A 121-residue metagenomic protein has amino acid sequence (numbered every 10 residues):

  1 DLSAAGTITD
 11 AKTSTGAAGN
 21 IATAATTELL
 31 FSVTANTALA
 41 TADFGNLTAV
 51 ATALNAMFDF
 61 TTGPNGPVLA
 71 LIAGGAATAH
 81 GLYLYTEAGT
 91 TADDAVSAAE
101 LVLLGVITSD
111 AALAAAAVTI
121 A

Functional and structural regions predicted by a protein language model:
D1-A121: Acidic glycine/aspartate-rich repeat arrays in secreted/surface proteins
